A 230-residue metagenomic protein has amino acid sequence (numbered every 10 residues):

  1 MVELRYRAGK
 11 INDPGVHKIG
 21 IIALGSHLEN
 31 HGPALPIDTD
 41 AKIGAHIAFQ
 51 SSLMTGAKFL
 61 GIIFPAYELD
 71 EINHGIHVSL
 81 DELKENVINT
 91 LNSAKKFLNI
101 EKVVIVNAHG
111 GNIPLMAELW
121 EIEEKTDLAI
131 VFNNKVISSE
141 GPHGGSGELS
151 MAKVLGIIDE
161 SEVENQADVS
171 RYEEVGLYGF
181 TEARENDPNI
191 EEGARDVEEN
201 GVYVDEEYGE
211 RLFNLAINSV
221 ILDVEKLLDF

Functional and structural regions predicted by a protein language model:
M1-K102, G110-F230: Extended, histidine- and acidic-residue-enriched regions that form the cofactor-binding/catalytic faces
